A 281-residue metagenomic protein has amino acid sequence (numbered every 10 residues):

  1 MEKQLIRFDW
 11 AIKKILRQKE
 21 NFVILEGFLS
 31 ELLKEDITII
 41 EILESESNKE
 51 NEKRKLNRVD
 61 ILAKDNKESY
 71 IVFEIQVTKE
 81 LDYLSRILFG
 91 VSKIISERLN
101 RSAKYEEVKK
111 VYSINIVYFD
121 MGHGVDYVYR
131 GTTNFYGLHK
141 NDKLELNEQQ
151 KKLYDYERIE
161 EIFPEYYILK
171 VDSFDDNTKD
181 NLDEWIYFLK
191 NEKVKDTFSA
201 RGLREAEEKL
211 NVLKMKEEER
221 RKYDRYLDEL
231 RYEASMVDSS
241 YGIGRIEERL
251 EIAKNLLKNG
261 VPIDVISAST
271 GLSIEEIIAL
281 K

Functional and structural regions predicted by a protein language model:
M1-E165, D175: Accessory alpha/beta interaction modules
E2, N66, I71-Q76, S173 (+1 more regions): Short, charged alpha-helical interaction segments and adjacent helix-coil junctions
W10-K14, I168-V171, E184-F188: Short, hydrophobic/amphipathic alpha-helical patches that form generic packing surfaces within helical domains
